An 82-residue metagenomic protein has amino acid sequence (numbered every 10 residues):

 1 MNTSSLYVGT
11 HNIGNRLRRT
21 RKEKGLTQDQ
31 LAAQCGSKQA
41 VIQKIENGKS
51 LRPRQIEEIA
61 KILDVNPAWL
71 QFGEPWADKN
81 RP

Functional and structural regions predicted by a protein language model:
M1-E23: A short, Lys/Arg-rich alpha-helix, primarily the initiator
M1-V8, K61, A68-P82: Short, charged recognition helix plus adjacent turn of helix-turn-helix-like nucleic-acid-binding domains
N15-Q34, E58: Short basic helix-loop element that most often maps to the first helix and adjoining turn of HTH DNA-binding modules
D29, Q39-A40, A68: Key DNA-contact positions within bacterial/archaeal DNA-binding proteins
C35-S50: Recognition helix of helix-turn-helix/homeodomain-like DNA-binding domains that insert into the DNA major groove
G48-K61, A77: Short, basic-rich loop-to-helix N-cap that marks the start of a DNA-contacting helix
